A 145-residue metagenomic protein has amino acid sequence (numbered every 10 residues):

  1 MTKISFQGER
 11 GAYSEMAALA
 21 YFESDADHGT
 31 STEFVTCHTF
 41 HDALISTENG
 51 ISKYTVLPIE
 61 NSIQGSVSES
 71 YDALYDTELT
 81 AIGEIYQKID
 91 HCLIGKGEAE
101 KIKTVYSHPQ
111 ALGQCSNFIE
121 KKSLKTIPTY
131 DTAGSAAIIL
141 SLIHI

Functional and structural regions predicted by a protein language model:
M1-I143: Domain-level signature for soluble enzymes in the chorismate/prephenate branch of the shikimate pathway
